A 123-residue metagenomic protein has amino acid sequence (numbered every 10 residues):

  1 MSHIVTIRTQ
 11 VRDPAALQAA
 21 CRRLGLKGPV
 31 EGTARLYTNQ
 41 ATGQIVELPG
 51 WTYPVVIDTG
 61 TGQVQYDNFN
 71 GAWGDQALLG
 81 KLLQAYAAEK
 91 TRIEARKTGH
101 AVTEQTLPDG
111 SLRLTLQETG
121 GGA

Functional and structural regions predicted by a protein language model:
M1-A123: Interaction-mediating elements
